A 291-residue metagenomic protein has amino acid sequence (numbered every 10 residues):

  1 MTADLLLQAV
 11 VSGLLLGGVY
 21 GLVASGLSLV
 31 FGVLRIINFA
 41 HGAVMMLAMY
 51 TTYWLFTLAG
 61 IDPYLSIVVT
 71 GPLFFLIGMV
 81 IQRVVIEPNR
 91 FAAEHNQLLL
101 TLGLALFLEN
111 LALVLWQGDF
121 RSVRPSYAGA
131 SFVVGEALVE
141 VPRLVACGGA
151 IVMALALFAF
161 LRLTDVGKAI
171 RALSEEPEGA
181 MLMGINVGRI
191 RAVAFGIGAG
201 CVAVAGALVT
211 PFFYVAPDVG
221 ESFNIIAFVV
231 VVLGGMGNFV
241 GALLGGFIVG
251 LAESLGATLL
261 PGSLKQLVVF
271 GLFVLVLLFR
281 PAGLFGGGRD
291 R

Functional and structural regions predicted by a protein language model:
M1-L22, T51, P63-S66, A92-L98 (+4 more regions): Membrane-interfacial amphipathic/re-entrant helices at transmembrane-helix boundaries
T2-V19, F160-D165, A192-L233, G237 (+1 more regions): Inter-helical junctions in multi-pass inner-membrane proteins, predominant in energy-converting antiporter-like
L5, L115, D119, E175-L182 (+2 more regions): Cytosolic-side transmembrane-helix boundaries in multi-pass membrane proteins
V11, V33-V80, V84, N89 (+1 more regions): Membrane-embedded helix boundary and interhelical linker motif in transport proteins
L16, L138-V215, F239-G245: Helix-loop-helix "hairpin" substructures at the membrane interface of multi-pass membrane proteins
G18, S25-M49, P63, F91-N96 (+6 more regions): Short, non-helical or kinked segments that cap or interrupt transmembrane helices
V30-A40, L58, L76-F120, F160-G167 (+4 more regions): Short loop segments and helix-boundary regions at transmembrane helix junctions of multi-pass inner-membrane proteins
P88-N89, E94-L163, I190-V193, L255 (+3 more regions): Transmembrane helix-bundle core of multi-pass membrane transporters and related energy-transducing complexes
